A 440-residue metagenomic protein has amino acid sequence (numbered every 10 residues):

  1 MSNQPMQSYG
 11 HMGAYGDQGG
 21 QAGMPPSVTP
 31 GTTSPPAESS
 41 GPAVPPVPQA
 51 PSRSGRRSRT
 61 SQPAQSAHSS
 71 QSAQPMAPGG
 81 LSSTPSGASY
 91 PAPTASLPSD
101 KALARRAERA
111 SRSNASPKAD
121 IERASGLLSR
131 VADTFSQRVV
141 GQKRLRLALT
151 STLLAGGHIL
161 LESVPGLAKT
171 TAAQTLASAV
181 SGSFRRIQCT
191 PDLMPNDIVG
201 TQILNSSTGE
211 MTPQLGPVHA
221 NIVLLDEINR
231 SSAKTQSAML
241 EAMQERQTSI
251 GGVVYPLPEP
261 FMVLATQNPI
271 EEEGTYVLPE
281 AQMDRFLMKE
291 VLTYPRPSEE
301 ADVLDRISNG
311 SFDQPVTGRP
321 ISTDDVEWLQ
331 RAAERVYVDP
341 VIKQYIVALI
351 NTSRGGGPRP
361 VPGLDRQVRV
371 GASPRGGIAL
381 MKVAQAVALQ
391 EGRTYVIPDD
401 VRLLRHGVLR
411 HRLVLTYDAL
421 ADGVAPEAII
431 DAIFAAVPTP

Functional and structural regions predicted by a protein language model:
S113, G355-P440: C-terminal engagement/docking regions of AAA+ P-loop ATPases
K118-I121, S125, R138, T275 (+5 more regions): Conserved C-terminal "switch" segment of AAA+ ATPases
D120-L167, V347, N351: Pre-Walker A (pre-P-loop) alpha-helix and adjacent loop at the N terminus of AAA/AAA+ ATPase modules, a conserved
L147-S151, L204-L224, V253: Conserved alpha-helical scaffold flanking the Walker A/P-loop in AAA+ ATPase domains
S151-T190: Walker A/P-loop
V164, I198, T266: P-loop (Walker A) phosphate-binding loop of NTP-binding proteins
T212-N221, S249-Q267, L278, Q282-L287: AAA+/SF3 P-loop NTPase mechanochemical coupling elements
H219-Q244, P258, E273-Q282, Y294-D302: Conserved AAA+/SF3 P-loop NTPase catalytic/coupling segment centered on the Walker-B
